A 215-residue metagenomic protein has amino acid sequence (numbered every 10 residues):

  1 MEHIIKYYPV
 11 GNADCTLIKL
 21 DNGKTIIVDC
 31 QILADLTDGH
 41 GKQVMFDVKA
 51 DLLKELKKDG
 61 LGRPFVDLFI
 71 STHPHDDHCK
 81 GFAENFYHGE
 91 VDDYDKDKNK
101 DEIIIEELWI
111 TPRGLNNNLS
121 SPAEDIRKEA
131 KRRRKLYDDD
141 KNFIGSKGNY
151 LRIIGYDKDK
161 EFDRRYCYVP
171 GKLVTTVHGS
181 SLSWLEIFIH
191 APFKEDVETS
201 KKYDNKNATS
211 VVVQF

Functional and structural regions predicted by a protein language model:
M1-I4, L61-R63, L68, C79-F215: Flexible, acidic/histidine-containing loops and adjacent segments that form or flank the divalent-metal
M1-P64, K206-F215: Conserved beta-strand hairpin/beta-sheet module of binuclear metal-dependent hydrolase folds, prominently
N12-D14, A34, P74-K80, L115-N118: Active-site environment of divalent metal-dependent phosphoester hydrolases
I26-D29, K42, S71-F82: Conserved long hydrophobic alpha-helices within structured protein cores
D29-L33, T72-P74, R113, P192-E195: Active-site metal-binding loops of divalent metal-dependent hydrolases
